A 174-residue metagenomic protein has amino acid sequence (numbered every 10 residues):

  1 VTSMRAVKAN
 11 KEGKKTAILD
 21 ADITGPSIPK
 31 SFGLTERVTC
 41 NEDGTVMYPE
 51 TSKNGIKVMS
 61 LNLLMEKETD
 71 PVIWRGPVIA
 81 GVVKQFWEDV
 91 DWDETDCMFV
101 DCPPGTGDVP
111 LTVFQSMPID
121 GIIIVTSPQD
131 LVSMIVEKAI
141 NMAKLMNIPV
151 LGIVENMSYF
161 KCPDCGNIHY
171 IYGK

Functional and structural regions predicted by a protein language model:
V1, D20, I28, M59 (+4 more regions): Residue-level signature of catalytic and energy-coupling elements of molecular machines, predominantly ATP/GTP-dependent
V1-I23, I140: Walker A/P-loop phosphate-binding motif and the immediately C-terminal alpha-helix
A6, G25, T112-Q115: Conserved SAM/SAH cofactor-binding pocket of Class I
E12, K30-T35, N62, Q85-D93 (+5 more regions): Conserved, well-folded catalytic cores of nucleic-acid-processing and energy-transducing macromolecular machines
K14-T16, A21-E68, I73, A80: Phosphate-binding loop that captures ATP/GTP phosphates
N54-K57, W92-M98, G121: Loop/turn-to-beta-strand initiation segments
L64-V113: Phosphate-binding/switch loop-helix module in NTP-utilizing enzymes
C97, P103-K174: Conserved catalytic-core segment of NTP-binding enzymes
